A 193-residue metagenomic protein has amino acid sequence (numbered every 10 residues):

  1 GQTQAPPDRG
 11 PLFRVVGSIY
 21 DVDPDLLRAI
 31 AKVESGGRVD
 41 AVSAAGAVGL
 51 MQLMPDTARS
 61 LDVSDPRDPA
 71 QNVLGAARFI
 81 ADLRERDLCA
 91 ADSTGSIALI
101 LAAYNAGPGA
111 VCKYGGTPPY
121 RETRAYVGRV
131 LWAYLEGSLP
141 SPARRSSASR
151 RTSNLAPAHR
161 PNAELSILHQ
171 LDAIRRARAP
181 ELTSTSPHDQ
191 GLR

Functional and structural regions predicted by a protein language model:
G1-R150, A156: Catalytic glycan-binding domains that act on GlcNAc-containing polysaccharides
G1-S18, V39-D40, H159-N162, H169-L192: N-terminal export signals and maturation junctions of secreted/periplasmic proteins
S147-R150, N154-L155, I167, T185-P187: Compositionally biased regions
